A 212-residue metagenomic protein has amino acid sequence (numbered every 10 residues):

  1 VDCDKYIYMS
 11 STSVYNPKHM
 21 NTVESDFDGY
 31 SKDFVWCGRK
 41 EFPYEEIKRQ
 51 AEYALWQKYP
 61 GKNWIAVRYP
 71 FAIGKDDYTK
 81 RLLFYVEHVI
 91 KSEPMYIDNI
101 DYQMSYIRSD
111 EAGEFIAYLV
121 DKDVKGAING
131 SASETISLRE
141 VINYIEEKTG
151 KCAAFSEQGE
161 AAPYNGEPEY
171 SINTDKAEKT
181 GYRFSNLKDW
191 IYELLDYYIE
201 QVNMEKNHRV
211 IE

Functional and structural regions predicted by a protein language model:
V1-Y8, V14-P17: NAD(P)H-binding glycine-rich loop region in Rossmannoid oxidoreductase-like domains and their noncatalytic homologs
S10, A51-K75: Conserved beta-loop-beta element that borders a ligand/cofactor-binding pocket
T12-F42, Q57-P60: Active-site "gating" loop of Rossmann-like NAD(P)-dependent oxidoreductase/epimerase domains
D76, Q103-E111, I128-K148, S185 (+1 more regions): Substrate-binding strand-loop-helix patch in Rossmann-like NAD(P)-dependent oxidoreductase/epimerase domains
V86-Y96, D101-A132: Alpha-helical substrate-binding/gating segment
S109, A162-F184, D189, N203: Conserved C-terminal active-site "lid" loop/helix of NAD(P)H-dependent oxidoreductases that clamps the redox cofactor
F115, L119-E169, M204-I211: Mid/C-terminal beta-alpha module of Rossmann-like enzyme folds, strongest in SDR-family dehydrogenases/epimerases
L187-E212: Amphipathic terminal alpha-helices
